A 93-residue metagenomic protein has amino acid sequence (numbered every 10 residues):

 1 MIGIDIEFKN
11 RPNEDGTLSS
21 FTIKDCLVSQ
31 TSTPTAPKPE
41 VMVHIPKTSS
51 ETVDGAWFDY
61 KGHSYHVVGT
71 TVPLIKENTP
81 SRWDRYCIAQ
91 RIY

Functional and structural regions predicted by a protein language model:
M1-S49, G69-Y93: N-terminal disorder-to-order initiation segments that are Gly/Lys/Arg-biased and fold into the first beta/loop/alpha
S50-Y60: Short coil-to-beta transition motif at edge beta-strands of beta-rich domains
K61-G69: Surface-exposed interfaces of beta-sheet-rich extracellular modules
